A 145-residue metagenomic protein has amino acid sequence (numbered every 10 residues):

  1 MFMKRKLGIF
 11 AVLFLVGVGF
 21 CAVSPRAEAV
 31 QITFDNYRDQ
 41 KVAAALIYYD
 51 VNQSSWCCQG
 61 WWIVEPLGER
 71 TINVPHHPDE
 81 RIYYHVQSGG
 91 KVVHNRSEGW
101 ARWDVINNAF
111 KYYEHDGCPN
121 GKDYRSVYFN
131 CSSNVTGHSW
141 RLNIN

Functional and structural regions predicted by a protein language model:
M1-M3, A29-V30: Absolute protein N-terminus
F2-A11: Bacterial N-terminal signal peptides that target proteins for export
I9, L15-G17, I144: Generic detector of low-complexity/intrinsically disordered segments and short hydrophobic N-terminal stretches
V16-R26: C-terminal segment of classical bacterial N-terminal signal peptides
P25-D35, D39-G68, V74-H77, V86-N145: Intrinsically disordered, low-complexity segments enriched in small/polar residues
R81-Y83: Short glycine/proline/serine/threonine-rich loop/turn segments at secondary-structure transition edges
